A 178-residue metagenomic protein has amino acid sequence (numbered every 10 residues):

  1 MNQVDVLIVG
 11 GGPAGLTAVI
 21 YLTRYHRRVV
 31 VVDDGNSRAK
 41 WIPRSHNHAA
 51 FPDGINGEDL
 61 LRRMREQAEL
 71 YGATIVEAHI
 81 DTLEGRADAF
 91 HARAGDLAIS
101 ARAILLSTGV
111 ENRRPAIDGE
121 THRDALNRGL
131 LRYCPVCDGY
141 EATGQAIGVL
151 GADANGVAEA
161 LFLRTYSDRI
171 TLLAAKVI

Functional and structural regions predicted by a protein language model:
M1-L7, I75-Q145: FAD-binding core/adjacent interface of flavoenzyme oxidoreductases
N2-Q3, I8-V31, R132-V177: Rossmann-like dinucleotide/flavin-binding elements
V19-I20, P43, A116-E120, A160-F162: Short amphipathic alpha-helical segments
Y25, H48, T121-D124, Y166-S167: Glycine-rich, phosphate-binding/catalytic loops in enzymes
R28-W41: N-terminal glycine-rich anion-binding loops that anchor highly charged ligand groups
D34-S37, E111, D153-A154: Short glycine-enriched loops at secondary-structure junctions
K40-A98, V177-I178: N-terminal Rossmann-like dinucleotide/flavin-binding domain of flavoprotein oxidoreductases that bind FAD/FMN
